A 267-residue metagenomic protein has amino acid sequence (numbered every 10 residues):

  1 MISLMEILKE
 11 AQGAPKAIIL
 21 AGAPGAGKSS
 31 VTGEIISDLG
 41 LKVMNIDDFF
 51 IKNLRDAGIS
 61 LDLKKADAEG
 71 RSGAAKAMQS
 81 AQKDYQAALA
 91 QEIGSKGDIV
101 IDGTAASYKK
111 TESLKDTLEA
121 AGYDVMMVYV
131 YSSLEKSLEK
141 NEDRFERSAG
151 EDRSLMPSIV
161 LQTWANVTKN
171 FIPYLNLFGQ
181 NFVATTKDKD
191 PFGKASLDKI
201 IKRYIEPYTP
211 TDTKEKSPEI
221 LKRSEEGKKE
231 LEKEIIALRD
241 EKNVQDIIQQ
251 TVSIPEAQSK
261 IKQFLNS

Functional and structural regions predicted by a protein language model:
A11-P15, Q91-G94: Phosphate-binding P-loop
I18-I19: Short hydrophobic/aromatic beta-strand immediately N-terminal to the Walker A/P-loop
A23-P24: The conserved Walker
G27: Conserved glycine(s) of the Walker
S30-G97, K109: Conserved substrate/cofactor phosphate-moiety recognition/catalytic segment in nucleotide-dependent phosphotransferases
D102-T111, L134: Acidic, metal-coordinating catalytic cores used for nucleic-acid/nucleotide bond scission and strand-transfer chemistry
E119-N141: Conserved phosphate-donor/acceptor-positioning beta-strand/loop module used by diverse small-molecule
E135-S267: Conserved GTP-binding G-domain of TRAFAC-class P-loop NTPases and closely related GTPase folds
